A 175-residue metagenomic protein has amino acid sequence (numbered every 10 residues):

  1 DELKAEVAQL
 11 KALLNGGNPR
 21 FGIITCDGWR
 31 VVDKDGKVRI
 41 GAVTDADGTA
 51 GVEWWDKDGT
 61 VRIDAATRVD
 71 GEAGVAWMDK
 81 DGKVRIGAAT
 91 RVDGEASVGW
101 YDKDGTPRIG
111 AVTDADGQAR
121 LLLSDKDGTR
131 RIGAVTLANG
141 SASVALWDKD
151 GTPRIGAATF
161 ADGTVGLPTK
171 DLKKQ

Functional and structural regions predicted by a protein language model:
A5-Q175: Parallel beta-helix/beta-solenoid repeats that form elongated, surface-exposed shafts/blades used for receptor binding
